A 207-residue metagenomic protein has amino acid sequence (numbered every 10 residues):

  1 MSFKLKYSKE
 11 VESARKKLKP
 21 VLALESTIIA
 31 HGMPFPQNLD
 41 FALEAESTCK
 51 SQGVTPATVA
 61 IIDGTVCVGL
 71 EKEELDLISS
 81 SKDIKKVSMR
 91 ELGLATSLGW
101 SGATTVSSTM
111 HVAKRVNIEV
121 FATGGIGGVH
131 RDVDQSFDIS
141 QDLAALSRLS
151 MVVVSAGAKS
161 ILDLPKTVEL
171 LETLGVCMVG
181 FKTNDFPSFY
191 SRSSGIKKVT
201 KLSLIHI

Functional and structural regions predicted by a protein language model:
F3-R15: N-terminal basic/disordered segments at the start of proteins
E12-K16, V21-L22, S51, H111-R115 (+4 more regions): Solvent-exposed alpha-helices and their adjacent loops that cap or buttress functional pockets in soluble metabolic
L22-L24, P56-I61, G102, V120-G125 (+3 more regions): General beta-strand structural signal in soluble alpha/beta enzymes
S26, H31-M33, N38-A95: Glycine-rich nucleotide/cofactor/substrate-binding loop typically near the N-terminus or early in the first domain
E73-A122, I126: A generic, well-ordered mixed alpha/beta core segment in the N-terminal half of proteins
T105, D134-S147, M151-T173: Active-site glycine-rich loop that binds ribose-phosphate moieties when present
D163-S194, K201-L202: Glycine-rich, Lys/Arg-enriched anion-binding loops that position phosphate/diphosphate groups for phosphoryl
I205-I207: Conserved small/polar residues in nucleotide/adenosyl-binding loops
